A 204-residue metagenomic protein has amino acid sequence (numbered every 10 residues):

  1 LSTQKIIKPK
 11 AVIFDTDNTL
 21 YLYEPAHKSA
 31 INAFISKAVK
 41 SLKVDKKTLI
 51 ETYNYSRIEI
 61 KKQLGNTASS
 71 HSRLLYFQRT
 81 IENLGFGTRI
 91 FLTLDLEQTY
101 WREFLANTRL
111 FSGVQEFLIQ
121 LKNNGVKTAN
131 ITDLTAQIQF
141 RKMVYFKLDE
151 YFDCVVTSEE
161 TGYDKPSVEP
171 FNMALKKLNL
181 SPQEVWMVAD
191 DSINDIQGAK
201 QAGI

Functional and structural regions predicted by a protein language model:
S2-F14, T19-N54: Active-site neighborhood of HAD-like aspartate-dependent phosphohydrolases
K5-I7, N124-V126, K177-E184: Glycine-rich phosphate-binding loop signature in dinucleotide/nucleotide-binding domains
P9, Q201-A202: Structural motif
Y55-T99: A metal-dependent, Asp-based hydrolase signature
G87, D149, D153, S181: Conserved H-loop
F91-L110, V114-F146, C154-S158, D164: Substrate-recognition element of Asp-dependent hydrolases with the DxDx(T/V) motif
D164-Q197: Conserved Lys-Pro-Asp/Glu-containing loop-to-beta segment of HAD-superfamily phosphomonoesterases, centered on
